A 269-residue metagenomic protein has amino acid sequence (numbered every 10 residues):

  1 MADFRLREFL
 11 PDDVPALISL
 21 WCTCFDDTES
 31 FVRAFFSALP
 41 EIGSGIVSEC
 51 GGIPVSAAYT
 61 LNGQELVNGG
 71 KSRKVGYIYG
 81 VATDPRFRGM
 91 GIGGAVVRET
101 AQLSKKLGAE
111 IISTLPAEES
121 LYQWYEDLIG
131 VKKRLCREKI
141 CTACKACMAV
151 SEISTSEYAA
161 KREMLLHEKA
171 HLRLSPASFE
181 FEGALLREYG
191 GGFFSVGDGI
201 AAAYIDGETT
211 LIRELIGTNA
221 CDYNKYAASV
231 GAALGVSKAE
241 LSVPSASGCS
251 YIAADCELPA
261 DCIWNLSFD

Functional and structural regions predicted by a protein language model:
P11-L20, T155-H171, P259-I263: A short, well-structured alpha-helix characteristic of acyl/acetyltransferase catalytic modules
V14, S19-V67, E168-F193: Active-site rim helix/loop that mediates acceptor-substrate recognition in acyltransferases
V47, I53-G63, V75-A82, S113 (+2 more regions): Conserved beta-strand in the GNAT
G80-T83, G89-S104, N219-G231: Conserved acetyl-CoA-binding loop-helix of GNAT-fold acetyltransferases
V97, S104-A117, L234-P244: Conserved GNAT acetyl-CoA-binding A-motif
R98-T100, A109-E138: Long, hydrophobic, well-ordered secondary-structure blocks that form the structural core and pocket-lining surfaces
E126-M148, E214-A220, N224, A228-D269: Active-site/acyl-donor-binding loops of N-acyltransferases
L128, K132-R213: Amide-forming acyltransferase catalytic core, primarily the GNAT-like/NAT-type and related acyltransferase folds
